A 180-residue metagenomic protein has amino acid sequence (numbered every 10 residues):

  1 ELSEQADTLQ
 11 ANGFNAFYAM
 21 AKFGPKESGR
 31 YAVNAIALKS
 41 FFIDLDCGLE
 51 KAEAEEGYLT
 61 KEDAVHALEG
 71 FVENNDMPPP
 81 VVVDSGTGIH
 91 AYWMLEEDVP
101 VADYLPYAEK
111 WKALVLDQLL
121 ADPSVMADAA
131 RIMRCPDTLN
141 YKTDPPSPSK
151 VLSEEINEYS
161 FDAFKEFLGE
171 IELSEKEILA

Functional and structural regions predicted by a protein language model:
E1, E53-T60, D144-E158: Short, polar loop/linker segments at the starts of domains and inter-domain junctions
E1-T87, M94-A113: Signature for HUH/AEP ssDNA processing cores
L2-S3, V65, A129-I132, F161: Alpha-helix initiation and N-capping motif
E27, D117-L120: Glycine-rich, charged/polar anion/phosphate-binding loops that engage phosphate groups from diverse ligands
G48, N140, I156-E158: Short, glycine-/Ser/Thr-/acidic-enriched flexible segments
V65, V115, K176-A180: Short, intrinsically disordered, charge-balanced linker/junction segments flanking boundaries in proteins
Y92-V99, A121-P148: Short, conserved secondary-structure transition motifs
P148-A180: Long, charge-rich alpha-helical interaction segments
